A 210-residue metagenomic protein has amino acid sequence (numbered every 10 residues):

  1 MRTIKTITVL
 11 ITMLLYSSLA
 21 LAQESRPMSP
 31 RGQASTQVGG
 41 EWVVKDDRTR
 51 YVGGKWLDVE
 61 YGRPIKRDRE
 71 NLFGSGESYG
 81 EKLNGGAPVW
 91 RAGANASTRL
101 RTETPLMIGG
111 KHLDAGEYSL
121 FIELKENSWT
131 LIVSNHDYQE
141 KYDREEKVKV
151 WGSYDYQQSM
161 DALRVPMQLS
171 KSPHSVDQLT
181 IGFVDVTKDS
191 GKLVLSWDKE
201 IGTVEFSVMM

Functional and structural regions predicted by a protein language model:
M1-T8: Bacterial N-terminal signal peptides that target proteins for export
T6, S29, V43, R99-L100: Hydrophobic alpha-helical segments and their boundary regions
V9-L10, A20: Cleavable N-terminal signal peptides
Q23-E77, L83, Y138-M210: Primarily secretory-pathway and cell-envelope proteins
G85-E145: Mid-length scaffold segments of soluble, non-membrane domains
